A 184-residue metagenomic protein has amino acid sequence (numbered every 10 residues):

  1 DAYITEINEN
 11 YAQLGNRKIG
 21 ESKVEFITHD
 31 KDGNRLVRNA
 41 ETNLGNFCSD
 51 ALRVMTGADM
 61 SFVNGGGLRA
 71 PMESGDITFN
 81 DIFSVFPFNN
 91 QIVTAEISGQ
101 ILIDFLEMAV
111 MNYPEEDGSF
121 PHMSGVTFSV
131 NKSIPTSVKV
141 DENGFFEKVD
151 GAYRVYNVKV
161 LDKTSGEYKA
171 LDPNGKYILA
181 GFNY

Functional and structural regions predicted by a protein language model:
D1-E21, T127-I134, K139-F145: Binuclear metal-dependent phosphoesterase catalytic core
Y3, I7, H29, G33 (+2 more regions): Generic alpha-helix detector with strongest preference for long hydrophobic helices that associate with membranes
K18-E41: Glycine-rich phosphate/diphosphate-binding loops and the adjacent beta-loop-alpha structural elements that coordinate
T42, N46-Y184: Feature captures C-terminal
